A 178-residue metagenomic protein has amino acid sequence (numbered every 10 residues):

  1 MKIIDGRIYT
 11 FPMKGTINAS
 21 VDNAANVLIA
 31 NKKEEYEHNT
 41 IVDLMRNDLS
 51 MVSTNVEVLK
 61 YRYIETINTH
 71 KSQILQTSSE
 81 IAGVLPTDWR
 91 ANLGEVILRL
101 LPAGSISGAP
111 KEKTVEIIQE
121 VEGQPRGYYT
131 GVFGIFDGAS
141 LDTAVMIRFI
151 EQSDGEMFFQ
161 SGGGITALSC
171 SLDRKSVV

Functional and structural regions predicted by a protein language model:
M1-S176: Extended alpha-helical targeting/anchoring segments, especially N-terminal organellar/secretory targeting helices
